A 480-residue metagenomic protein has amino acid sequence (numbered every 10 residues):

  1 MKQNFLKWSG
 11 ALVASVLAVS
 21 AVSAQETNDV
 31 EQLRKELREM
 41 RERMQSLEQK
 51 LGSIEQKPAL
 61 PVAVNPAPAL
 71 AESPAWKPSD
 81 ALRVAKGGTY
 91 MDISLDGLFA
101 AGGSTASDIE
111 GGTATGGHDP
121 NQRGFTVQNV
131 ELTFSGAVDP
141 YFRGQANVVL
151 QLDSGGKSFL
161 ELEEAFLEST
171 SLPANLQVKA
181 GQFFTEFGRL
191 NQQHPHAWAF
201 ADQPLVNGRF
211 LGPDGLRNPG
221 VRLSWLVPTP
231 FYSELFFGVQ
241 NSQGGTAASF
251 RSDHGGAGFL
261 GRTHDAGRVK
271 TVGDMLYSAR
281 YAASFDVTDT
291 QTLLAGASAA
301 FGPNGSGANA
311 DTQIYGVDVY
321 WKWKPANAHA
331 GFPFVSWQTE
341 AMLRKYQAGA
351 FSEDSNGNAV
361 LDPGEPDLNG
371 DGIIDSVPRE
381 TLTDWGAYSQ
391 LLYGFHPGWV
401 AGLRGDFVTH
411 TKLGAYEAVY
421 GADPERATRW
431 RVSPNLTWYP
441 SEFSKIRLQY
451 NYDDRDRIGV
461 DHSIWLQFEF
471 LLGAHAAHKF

Functional and structural regions predicted by a protein language model:
K2-G10: Bacterial N-terminal signal peptides that target proteins for export
G10-S20: Bacterial N-terminal signal peptides
A24-A114, L471, A477-F480: N-terminal periplasmic/intermembrane-space "pro-region" immediately following the signal or transit peptide
P78-T246, R251, G273-S278, A282-T290 (+3 more regions): Outer membrane beta-barrel
G111-G117, G255-D265, A359-P366, G370-I373: A solvent-exposed, charged loop/short amphipathic helix patch at secondary-structure junctions
D119, F166-S169, N191, A199-F200 (+1 more regions): Outer-membrane beta-barrel pore domains
G212, A266, K270, E380: Glycine- and other small-residue-rich loops at beta-strand/loop junctions that grip anionic moieties
G256-D311: Loop-centered beta-sheet repeat module
